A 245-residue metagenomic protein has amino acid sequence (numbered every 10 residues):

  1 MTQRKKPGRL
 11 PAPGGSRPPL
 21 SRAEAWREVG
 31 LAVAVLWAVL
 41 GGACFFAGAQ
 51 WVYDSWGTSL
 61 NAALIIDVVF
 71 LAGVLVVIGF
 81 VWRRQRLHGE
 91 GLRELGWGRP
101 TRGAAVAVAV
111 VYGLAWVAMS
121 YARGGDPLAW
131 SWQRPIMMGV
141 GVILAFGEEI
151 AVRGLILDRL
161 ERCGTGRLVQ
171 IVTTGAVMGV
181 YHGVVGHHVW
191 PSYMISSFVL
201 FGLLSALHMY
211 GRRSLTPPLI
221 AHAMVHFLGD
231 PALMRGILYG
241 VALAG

Functional and structural regions predicted by a protein language model:
M1-E90, F227-G245: N-terminal, membrane-interfacial amphipathic/helix-forming hydrophobic leader that caps and precedes the first
R4, R9, R17, R22 (+11 more regions): Arginine residue identity/basic-tract feature
P11-S16, V39-G41, N61-L64, V69 (+8 more regions): Aromatic-residue detector
A25-A34, A62-L71, A104-A109, Q133-M137 (+4 more regions): Residue-level signature of transmembrane alpha-helical entry/exit and packing/kink sites in multi-pass membrane
Q50-V68, Q85-I150, L157, R162-C163 (+1 more regions): Juxtamembrane helix-loop-helix connectors linking adjacent transmembrane helices in multi-pass membrane enzymes
W116-V117, W130-G245: Transmembrane helix-loop-helix hairpins at the membrane interface of multi-pass integral membrane proteins
